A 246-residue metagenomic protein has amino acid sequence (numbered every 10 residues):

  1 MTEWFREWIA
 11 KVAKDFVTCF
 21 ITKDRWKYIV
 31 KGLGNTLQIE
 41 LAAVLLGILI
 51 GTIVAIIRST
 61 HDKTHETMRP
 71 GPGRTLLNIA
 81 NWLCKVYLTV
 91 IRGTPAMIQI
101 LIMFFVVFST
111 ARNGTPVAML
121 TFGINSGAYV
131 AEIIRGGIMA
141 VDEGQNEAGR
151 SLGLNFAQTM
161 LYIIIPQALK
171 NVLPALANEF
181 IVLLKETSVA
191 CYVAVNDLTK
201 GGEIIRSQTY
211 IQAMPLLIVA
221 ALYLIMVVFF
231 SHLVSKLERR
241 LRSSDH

Functional and structural regions predicted by a protein language model:
M1-H246: Transmembrane alpha-helices and adjacent helix-loop boundaries
